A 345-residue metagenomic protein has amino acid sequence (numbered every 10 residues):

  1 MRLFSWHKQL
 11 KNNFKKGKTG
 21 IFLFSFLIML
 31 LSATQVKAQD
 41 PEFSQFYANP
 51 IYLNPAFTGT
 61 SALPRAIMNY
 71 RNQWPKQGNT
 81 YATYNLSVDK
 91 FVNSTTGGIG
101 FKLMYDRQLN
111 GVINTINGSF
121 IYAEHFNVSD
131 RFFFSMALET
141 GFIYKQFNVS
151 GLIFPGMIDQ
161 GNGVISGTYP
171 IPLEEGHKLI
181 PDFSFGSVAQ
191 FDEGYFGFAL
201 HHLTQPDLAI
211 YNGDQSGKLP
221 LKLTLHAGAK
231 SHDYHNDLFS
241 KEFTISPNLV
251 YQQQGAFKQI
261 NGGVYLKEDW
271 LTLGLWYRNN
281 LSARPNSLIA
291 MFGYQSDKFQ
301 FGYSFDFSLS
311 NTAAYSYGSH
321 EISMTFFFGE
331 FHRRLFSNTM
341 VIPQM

Functional and structural regions predicted by a protein language model:
M1-E42, V264, F292, F326-H332 (+1 more regions): Bacterial Sec-dependent N-terminal signal peptides
Q39-M345: Subset of outer-membrane beta-barrel
